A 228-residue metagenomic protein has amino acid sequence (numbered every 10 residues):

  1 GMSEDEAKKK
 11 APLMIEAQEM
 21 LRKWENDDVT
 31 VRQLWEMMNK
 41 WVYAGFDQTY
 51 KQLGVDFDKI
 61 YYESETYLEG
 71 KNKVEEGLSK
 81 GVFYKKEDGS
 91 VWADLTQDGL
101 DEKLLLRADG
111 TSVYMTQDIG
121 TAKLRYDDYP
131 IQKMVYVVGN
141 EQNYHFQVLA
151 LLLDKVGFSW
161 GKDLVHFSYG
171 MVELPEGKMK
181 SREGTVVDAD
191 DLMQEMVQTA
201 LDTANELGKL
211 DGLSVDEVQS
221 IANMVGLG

Functional and structural regions predicted by a protein language model:
G1-G228: NTP-dependent nucleotidyl-transfer catalytic core
